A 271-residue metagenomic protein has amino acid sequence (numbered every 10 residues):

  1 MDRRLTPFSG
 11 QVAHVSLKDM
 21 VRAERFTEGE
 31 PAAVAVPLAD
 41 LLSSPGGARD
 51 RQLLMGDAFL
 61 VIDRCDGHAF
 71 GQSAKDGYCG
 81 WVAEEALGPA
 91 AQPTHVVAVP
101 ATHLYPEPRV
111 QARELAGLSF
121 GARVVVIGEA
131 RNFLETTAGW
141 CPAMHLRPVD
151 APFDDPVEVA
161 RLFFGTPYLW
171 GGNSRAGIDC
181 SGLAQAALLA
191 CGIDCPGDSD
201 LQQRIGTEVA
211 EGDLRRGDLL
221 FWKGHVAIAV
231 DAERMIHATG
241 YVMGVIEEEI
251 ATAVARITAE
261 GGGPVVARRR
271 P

Functional and structural regions predicted by a protein language model:
M1-E30, A58-L60, C65-D66, Q72-H103 (+2 more regions): Boundary regions of SH3-family modules and the immediately adjacent low-complexity/disordered segments in eukaryotic
M1-G29, V36, W170, I193 (+2 more regions): N-terminal non-globular leader segments, chiefly Sec-dependent signal peptides
E28-L41, A91-Y105, A186-L201: Short, basic/aromatic beta-hairpin or loop at an interaction surface
P31, P89, G128-E129, L146 (+4 more regions): Aromatic- and glycine-rich peptidoglycan recognition patches
S43-M55, P108-F120, A210: SH3/SH3-like (including bacterial SH3b) beta-barrel domains that bind proline-rich motifs or cell-wall ligands
T102, P106-L118, A122, F164-I178 (+1 more regions): Glycine-rich catalytic cores of cysteine/serine-nucleophile enzymes that process amide/ester linkages in cell-envelope
P167-R215: Catalytic cysteine-centered active-site loop
L214-L219, H225-V226: Hydrophobic/aromatic-rich core segments of domains that either
